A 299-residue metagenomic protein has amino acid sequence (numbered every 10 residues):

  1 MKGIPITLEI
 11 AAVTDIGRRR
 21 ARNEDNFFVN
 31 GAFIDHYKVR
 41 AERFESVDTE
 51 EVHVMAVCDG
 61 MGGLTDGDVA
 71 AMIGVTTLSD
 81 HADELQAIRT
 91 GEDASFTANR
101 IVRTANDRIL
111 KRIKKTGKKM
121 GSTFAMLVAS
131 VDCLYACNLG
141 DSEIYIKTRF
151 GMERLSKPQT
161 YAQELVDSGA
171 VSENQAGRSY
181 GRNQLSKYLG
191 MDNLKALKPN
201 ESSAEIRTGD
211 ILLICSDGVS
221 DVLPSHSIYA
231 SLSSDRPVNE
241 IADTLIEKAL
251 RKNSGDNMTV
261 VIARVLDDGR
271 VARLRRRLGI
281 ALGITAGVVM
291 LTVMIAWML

Functional and structural regions predicted by a protein language model:
M1-L299: PP2C/PPM-type serine/threonine phosphatase catalytic domain
